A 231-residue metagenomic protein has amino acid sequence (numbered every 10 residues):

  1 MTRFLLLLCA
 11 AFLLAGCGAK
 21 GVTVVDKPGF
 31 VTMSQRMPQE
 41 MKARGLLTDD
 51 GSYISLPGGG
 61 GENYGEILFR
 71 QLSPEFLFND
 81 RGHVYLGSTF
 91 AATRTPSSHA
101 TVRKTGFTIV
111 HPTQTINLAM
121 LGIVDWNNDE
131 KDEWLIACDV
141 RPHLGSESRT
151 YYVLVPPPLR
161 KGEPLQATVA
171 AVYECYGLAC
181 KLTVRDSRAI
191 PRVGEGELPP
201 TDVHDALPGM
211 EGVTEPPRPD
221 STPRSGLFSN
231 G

Functional and structural regions predicted by a protein language model:
L5-A15: Bacterial N-terminal signal peptides
A15-S88, A167-G231: Acidic, small-residue rich beta-repeat scaffolds with periodic aromatic anchors
T89-A91, D139: Short loop/turn segments immediately following the C-termini of beta-strands
A92-Q114, P164-Y176: Blade-edge motifs of beta-propeller repeat domains
H111-Q114, R141-E147: Short consensus segments that form the blades of beta-propeller domains, in both extracellular/periplasmic
L118-W126: Beta-propeller blade termini
N128-D139: Acidic/hydrophobic-patterned starts of short beta strands in beta-sheet-rich repeat architectures
Y151-L159: Beta-propeller blade signature
